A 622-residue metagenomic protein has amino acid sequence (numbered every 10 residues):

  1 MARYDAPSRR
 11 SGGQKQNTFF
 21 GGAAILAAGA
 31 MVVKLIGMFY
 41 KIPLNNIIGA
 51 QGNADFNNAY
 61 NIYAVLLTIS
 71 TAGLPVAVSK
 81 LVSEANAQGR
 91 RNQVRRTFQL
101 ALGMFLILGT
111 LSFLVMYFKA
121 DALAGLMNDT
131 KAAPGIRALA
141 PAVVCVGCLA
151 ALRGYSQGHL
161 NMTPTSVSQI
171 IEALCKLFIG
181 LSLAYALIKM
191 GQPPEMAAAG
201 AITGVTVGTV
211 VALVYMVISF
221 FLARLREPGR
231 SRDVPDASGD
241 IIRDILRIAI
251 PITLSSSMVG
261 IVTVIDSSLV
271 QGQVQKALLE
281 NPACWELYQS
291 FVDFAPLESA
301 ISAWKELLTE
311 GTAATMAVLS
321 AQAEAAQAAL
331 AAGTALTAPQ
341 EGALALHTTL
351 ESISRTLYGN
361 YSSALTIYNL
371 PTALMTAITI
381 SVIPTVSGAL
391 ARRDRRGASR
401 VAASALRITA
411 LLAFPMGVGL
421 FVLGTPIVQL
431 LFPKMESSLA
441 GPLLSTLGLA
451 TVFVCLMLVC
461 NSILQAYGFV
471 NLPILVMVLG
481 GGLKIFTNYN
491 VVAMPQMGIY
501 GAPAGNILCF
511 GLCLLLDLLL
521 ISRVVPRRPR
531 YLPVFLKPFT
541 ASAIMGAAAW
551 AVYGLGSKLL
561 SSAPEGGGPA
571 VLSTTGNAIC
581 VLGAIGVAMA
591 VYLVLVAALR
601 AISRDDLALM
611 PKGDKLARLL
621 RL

Functional and structural regions predicted by a protein language model:
M1-I36, N92, R96, D233-I252 (+5 more regions): N-terminal membrane topogenesis motif
A2-D5, Y553-L622: Membrane-proximal transmembrane or re-entrant/amphipathic helices at the cytosolic face
A2-K15, P194-I202, V217-S256, A283-S290 (+1 more regions): Interhelical loop/hinge segments that connect adjacent transmembrane helices in multipass membrane
A2-Y4, N17-V76, L106, F113 (+2 more regions): Signature of the first transmembrane helix
V33, K41, P75-V76, A138-G158 (+6 more regions): Short runs within selected transmembrane alpha-helices of multi-pass transporters and secretion channels
N45-V65, P194-T203, D240-I248, Q271-Y368 (+1 more regions): Interfacial/gating helices of multi-pass transporter permease domains
A72-A87, A364, M375-R392: Helix-loop junctions and terminal segments of transmembrane helices in multi-pass membrane transport/translocation
D121-L139, E341, L350, R355 (+2 more regions): Interfacial segments at transmembrane-helix termini and the short loops linking adjacent helices
